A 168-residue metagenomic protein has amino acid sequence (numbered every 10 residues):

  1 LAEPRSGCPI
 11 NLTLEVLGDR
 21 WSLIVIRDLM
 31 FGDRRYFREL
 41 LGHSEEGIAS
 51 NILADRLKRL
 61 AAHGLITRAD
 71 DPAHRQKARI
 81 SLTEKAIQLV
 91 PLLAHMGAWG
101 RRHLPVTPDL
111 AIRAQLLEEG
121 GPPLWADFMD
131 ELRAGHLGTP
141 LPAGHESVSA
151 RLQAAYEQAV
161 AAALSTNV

Functional and structural regions predicted by a protein language model:
L1-L17, A154-A161, S165: N-terminal leader segment of winged-helix/HTH proteins
L1-P4, W21-I26, Y36-F37, L124 (+2 more regions): Short histidine
E3-P4, T13, G64-D70, Q88 (+1 more regions): Short, contiguous, well-ordered secondary-structure segments
C8-A49: N-terminal helix-turn-helix DNA-binding core of bacterial DNA-binding proteins
G18, P72-M96: Basic, amphipathic "hinge/linker" alpha-helix immediately C-terminal to the N-terminal HTH DNA-binding motif
R38, K58, A78: Residues within the helices of the helix-turn-helix
S44-A69, H74-R75: Canonical helix-turn-helix DNA-binding module
L93-A94, A98-V168: C-terminal regulatory/oligomerization modules of transcriptional regulators
